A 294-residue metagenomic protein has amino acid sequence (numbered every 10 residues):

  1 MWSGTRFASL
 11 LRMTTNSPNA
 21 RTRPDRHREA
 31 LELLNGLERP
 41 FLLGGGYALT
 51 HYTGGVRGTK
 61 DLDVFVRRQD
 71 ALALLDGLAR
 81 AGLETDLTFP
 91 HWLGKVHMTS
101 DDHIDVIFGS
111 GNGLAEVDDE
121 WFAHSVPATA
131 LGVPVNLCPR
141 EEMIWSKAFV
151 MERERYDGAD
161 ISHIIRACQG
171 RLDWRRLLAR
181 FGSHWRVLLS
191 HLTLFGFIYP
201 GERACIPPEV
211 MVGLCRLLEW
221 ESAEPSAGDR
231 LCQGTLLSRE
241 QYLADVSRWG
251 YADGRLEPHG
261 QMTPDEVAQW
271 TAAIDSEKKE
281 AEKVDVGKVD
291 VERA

Functional and structural regions predicted by a protein language model:
W2, R6-L43: Helical scaffold of the NTase/Pol beta-like nucleotidyltransferase catalytic core
W2-S3, V284, V289: Position-driven detector of the extreme protein N-terminus
F7-L11, E116-E280, D290: Catalytic cores of NTP-dependent nucleotidyl/adenyl transfer enzymes across multiple folds
R28-L62, V66-L75, P139, D245-E282 (+1 more regions): Active-site nucleotide-donor binding segment shared across nucleotidyl transfer reactions
N35, A79, T129: Anion (oxyanion) recognition and catalysis
L42, L74-L75, L87-P90, S110 (+3 more regions): Nucleic-acid-binding surface
K60-D61, L83, I104-D105, A123 (+1 more regions): Short, hinge-like loop/turn segments at secondary-structure boundaries
A79-E120: Conserved catalytic core of two-metal-ion nucleotidyltransferases
